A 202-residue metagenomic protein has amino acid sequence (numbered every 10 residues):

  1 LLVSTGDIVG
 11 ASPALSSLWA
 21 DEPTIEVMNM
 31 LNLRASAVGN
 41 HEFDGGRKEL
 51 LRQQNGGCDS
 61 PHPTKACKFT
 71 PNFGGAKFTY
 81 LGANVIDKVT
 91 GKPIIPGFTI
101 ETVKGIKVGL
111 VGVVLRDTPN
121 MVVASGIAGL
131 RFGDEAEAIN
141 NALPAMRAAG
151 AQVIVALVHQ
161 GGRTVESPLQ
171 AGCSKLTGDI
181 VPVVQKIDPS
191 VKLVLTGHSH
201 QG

Functional and structural regions predicted by a protein language model:
L1-G202: Acidic, metal/ion-coordinating pockets
